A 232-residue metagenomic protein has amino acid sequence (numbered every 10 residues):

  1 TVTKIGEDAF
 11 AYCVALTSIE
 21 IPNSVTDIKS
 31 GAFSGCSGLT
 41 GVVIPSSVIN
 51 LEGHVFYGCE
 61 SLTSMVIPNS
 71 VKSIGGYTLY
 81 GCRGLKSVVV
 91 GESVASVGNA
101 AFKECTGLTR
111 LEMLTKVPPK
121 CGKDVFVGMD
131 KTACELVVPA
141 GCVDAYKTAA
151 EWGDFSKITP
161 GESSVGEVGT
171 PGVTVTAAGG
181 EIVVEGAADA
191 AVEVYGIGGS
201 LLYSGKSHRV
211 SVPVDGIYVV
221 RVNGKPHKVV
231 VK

Functional and structural regions predicted by a protein language model:
T1-K4, V14-D27, S37-N50, E60-S73 (+4 more regions): Structural signature of tandem-repeat unit edges
G6-A11, K29-S34, E52-Y57, G75-Y80 (+2 more regions): Consensus positions within tandem repeat domains that build extended binding/scaffold surfaces
F10, L79, F102, M113-K116 (+5 more regions): First exposed extracellular module after export/assembly in secreted or surface-exposed proteins
N99-A101, K120-G128, K147, V210: Short, T/G/N/S-enriched strand-turn elements that build extracellular solenoid repeat scaffolds
M129, I158-G161, P226-V231: Mature, structured domains enriched in cysteine- and short glycine motifs
K131, W152-G153, T170, A187: Short, well-ordered coil/turn elements that cap or connect secondary structure elements
T148-S164: A recurrent domain-boundary module in secreted/ectodomain proteins
G166-K232: C-terminal outer-membrane/trafficking sorting elements
